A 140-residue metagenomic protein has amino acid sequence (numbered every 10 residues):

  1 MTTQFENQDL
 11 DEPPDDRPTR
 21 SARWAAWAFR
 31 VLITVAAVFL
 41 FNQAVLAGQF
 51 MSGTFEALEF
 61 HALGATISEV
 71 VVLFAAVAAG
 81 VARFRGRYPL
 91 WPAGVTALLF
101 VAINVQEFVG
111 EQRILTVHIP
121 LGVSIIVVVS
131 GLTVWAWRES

Functional and structural regions predicted by a protein language model:
T2-S140: Polytopic transmembrane helical bundles with strong interfacial aromatic enrichment
